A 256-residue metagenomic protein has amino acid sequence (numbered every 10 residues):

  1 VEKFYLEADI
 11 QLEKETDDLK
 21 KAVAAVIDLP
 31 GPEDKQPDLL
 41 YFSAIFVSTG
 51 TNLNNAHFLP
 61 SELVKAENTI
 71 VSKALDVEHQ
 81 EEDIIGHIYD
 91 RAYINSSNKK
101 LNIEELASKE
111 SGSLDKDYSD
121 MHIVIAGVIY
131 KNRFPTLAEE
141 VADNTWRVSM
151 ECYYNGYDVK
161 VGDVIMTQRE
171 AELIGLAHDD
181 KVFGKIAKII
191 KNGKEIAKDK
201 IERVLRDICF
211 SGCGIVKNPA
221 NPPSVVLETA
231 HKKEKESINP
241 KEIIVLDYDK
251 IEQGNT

Functional and structural regions predicted by a protein language model:
V1-Q253: Signature of dsDNA virion morphogenesis modules
